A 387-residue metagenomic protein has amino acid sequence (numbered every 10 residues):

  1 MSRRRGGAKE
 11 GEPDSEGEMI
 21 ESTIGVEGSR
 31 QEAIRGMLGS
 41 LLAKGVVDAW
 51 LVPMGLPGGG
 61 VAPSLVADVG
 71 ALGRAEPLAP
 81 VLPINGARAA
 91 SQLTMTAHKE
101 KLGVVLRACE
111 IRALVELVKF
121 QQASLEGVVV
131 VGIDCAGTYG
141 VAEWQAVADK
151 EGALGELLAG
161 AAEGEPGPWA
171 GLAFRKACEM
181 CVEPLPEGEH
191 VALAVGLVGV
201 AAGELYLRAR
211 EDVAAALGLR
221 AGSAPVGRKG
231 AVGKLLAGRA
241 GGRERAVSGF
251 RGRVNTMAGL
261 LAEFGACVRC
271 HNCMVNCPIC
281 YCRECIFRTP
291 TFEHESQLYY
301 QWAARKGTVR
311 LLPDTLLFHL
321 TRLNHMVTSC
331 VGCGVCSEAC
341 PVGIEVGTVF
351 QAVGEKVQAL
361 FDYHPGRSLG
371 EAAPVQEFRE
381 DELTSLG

Functional and structural regions predicted by a protein language model:
M1-R4, C340: A generic structured-segment signal
R3-E16: Short, low-complexity, charge-dense intrinsically disordered segments
E16-L260, F264: Iron-sulfur-associated redox domains of electron-transfer enzymes in respiratory and anaerobic energy metabolism
A33, V130, E211, R269-N272 (+2 more regions): Generic hydrophobic/packing signal
V47-D48, S124, C273, C336 (+1 more regions): A general structural signal for well-ordered secondary-structure junctions
R107-R112, A173-L185, G265-I286, V327-I344: Local cysteine-cluster metal-coordination motifs and their immediate loop/turn environment, predominantly Fe-S cluster
G242-G265, C282-G387: Ferredoxin-type iron-sulfur electron-transfer modules in oxidoreductases and energy-metabolism complexes
